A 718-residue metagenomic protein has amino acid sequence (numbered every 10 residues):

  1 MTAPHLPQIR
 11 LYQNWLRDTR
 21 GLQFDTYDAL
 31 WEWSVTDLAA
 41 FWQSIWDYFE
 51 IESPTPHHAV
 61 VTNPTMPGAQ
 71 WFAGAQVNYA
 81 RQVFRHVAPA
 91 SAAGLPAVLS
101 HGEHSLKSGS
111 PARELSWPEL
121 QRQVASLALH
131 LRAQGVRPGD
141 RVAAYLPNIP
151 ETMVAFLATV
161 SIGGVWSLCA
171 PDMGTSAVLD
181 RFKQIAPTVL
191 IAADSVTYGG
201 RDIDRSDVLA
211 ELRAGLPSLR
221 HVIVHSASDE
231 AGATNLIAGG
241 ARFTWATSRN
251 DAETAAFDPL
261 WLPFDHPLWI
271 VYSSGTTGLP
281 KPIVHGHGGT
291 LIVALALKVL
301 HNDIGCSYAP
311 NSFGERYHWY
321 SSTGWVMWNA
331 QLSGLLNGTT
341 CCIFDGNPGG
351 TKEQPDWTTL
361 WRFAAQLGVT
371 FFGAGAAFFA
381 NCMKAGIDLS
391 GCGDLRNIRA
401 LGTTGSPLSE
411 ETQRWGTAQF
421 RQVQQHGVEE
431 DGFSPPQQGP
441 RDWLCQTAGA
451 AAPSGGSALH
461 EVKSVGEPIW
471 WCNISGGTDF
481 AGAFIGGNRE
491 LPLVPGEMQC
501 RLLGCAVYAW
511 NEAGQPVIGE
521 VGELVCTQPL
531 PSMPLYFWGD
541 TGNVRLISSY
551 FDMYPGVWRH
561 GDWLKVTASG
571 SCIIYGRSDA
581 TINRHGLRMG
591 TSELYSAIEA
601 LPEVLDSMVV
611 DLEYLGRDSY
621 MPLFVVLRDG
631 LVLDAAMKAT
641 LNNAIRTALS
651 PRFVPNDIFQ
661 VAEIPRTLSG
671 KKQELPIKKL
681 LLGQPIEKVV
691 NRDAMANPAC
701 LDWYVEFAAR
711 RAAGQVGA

Functional and structural regions predicted by a protein language model:
A29-W33, A80, V98-L157, G174-L179 (+2 more regions): Conserved AMP-binding/adenylate-forming core of the ANL superfamily
A112-P118, L260-L262, L268-I292: Conserved AMP-binding A3 loop
A144, C169-D194, A365, F372 (+7 more regions): AMP-binding/adenylate-forming catalytic core of the ANL superfamily
S161-W245, G368, G375-A376: Structural core segment of the AMP-binding/adenylate-forming
V189-V208, F344-P348, L367-W415, G427-Q438 (+4 more regions): Adenylate-forming
H221, M608-E613, P622-F624, N642-A718: Conserved C-terminal "lid"/linker of ANL adenylate-forming enzymes
G289-R316, G324-T370, A385-G386: Conserved AMP-binding/adenylation subdomain of ANL enzymes
L300, R399-L401, L408, Q413-G427 (+4 more regions): Conserved AMP-binding/adenylate-forming
